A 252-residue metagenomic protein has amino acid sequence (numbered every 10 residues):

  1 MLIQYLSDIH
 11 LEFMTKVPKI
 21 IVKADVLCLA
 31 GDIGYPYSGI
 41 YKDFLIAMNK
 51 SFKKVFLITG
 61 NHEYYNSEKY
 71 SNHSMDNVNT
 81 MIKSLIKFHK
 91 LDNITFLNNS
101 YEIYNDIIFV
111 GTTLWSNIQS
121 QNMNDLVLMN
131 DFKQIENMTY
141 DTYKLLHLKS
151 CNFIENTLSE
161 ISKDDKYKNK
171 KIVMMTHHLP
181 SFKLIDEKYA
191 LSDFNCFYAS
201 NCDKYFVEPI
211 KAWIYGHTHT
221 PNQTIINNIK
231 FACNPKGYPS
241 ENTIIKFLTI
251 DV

Functional and structural regions predicted by a protein language model:
M1-L57, H62-Y70, I250-V252: N-terminal active-site segment of His-dependent metallophosphoesterases
M1-Q4, Y101-G111, K171, I225-K230: Beta-strand-turn-beta hairpins that frame and shape the catalytic cleft of phosphate-ester-processing enzymes
Y5-S7, L27-D32, F56-N61, T95-N99 (+3 more regions): Active-site neighborhood of phospho(di)ester-bond hydrolases with catalytic His/Asp-centered motifs
H10-K16, G34-G39, H62-K69, H73 (+5 more regions): Active-site environment of divalent metal-dependent phosphoester hydrolases
Y41-F44, S74-M81, A190-S200: Charged helix-capping and loop-helix junction motifs
K54-L126: A basic- and aromatic-enriched beta-loop-alpha substructure that forms the phosphate/nucleotide- and DNA/RNA-contacting
I103, D186, D193-K211, H219-V252: Binuclear metal-dependent phosphoesterase catalytic core
I108-V173, H178-Y189: Active-site-proximal loop/helix segment associated with metal-binding centers of metalloenzymes
